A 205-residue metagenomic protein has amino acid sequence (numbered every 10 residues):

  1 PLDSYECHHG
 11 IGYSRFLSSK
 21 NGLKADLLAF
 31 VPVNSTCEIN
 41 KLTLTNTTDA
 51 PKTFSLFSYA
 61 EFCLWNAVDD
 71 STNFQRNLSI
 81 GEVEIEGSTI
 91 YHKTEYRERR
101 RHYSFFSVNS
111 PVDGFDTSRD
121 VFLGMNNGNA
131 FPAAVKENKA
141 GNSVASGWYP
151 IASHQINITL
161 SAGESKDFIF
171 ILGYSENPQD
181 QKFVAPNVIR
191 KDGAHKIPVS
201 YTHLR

Functional and structural regions predicted by a protein language model:
P1, E6-K24, R76-A162: Trp/Gly-enriched beta-strand surface patches
K20-L64, T159: Acidic, contiguous internal or C-terminal segments within carbohydrate-active enzymes that form a structured patch used
F30-V33, R97-E98, S110-P111, Y174: A short, sequence-level motif marking secondary-structure junctions
K52, I158-E176: Short Pro-Gly-centered flexible turn/kink motifs
S55-Y91: An exposed, glycine/acidic-rich loop-and-rim segment of catalytic or binding clefts
P178-D180: Short glycine/proline/serine/threonine-rich loop/turn segments at secondary-structure transition edges
T202-H203: Conserved small/polar residues in nucleotide/adenosyl-binding loops
